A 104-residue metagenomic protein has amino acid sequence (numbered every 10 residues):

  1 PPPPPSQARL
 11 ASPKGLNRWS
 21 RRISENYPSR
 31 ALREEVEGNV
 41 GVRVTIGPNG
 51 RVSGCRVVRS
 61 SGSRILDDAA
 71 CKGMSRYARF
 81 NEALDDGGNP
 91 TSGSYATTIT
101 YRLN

Functional and structural regions predicted by a protein language model:
P1-K14: A sequence-level signature for low-complexity, intrinsically disordered linkers and tails enriched in proline
A8, R21-I23, E34: Non-cytosolic head/periplasmic domains of membrane-anchored proteins
A11, R18, K72-S75: Short, 15-30-residue, compositionally biased linear elements with alpha-helical propensity or flexible coil
R22, N26, E37-G41, S94: Short coil/loop residues immediately preceding or within conserved phosphate-binding loops of NTP-utilizing enzyme
E25, C71-N104: Short, positively biased Gly/Pro-containing turn/loop motifs at secondary-structure boundaries
A31-R64, A70, M74-Y77: Short tight loops/turns at secondary-structure junctions
